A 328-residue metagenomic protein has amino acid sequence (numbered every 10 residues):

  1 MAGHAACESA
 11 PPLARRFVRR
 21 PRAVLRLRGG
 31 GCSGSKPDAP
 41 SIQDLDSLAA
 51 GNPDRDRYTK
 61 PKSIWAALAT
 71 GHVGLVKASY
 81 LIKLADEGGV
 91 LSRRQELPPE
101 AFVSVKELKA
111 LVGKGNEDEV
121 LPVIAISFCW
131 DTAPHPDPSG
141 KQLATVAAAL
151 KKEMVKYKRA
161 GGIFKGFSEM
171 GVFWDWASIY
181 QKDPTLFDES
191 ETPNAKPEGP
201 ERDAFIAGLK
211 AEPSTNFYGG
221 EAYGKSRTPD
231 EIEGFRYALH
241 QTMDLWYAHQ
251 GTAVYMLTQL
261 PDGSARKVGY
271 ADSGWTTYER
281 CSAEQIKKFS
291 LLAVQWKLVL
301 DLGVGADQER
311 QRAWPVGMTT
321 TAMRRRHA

Functional and structural regions predicted by a protein language model:
C7, R22-V24, W314: Intrinsic structural disorder/low-complexity segments
C7-S9, G31: Intrinsically disordered, serine/threonine/proline-rich low-complexity segments
A10-P11, A39: Intrinsically disordered Ser/Thr phosphorylation hotspots
A14-P37: Polybasic, Ser/Thr-rich amphipathic helices
G29-A328: The feature represents the membrane-entry module of six-transmembrane cation channels
